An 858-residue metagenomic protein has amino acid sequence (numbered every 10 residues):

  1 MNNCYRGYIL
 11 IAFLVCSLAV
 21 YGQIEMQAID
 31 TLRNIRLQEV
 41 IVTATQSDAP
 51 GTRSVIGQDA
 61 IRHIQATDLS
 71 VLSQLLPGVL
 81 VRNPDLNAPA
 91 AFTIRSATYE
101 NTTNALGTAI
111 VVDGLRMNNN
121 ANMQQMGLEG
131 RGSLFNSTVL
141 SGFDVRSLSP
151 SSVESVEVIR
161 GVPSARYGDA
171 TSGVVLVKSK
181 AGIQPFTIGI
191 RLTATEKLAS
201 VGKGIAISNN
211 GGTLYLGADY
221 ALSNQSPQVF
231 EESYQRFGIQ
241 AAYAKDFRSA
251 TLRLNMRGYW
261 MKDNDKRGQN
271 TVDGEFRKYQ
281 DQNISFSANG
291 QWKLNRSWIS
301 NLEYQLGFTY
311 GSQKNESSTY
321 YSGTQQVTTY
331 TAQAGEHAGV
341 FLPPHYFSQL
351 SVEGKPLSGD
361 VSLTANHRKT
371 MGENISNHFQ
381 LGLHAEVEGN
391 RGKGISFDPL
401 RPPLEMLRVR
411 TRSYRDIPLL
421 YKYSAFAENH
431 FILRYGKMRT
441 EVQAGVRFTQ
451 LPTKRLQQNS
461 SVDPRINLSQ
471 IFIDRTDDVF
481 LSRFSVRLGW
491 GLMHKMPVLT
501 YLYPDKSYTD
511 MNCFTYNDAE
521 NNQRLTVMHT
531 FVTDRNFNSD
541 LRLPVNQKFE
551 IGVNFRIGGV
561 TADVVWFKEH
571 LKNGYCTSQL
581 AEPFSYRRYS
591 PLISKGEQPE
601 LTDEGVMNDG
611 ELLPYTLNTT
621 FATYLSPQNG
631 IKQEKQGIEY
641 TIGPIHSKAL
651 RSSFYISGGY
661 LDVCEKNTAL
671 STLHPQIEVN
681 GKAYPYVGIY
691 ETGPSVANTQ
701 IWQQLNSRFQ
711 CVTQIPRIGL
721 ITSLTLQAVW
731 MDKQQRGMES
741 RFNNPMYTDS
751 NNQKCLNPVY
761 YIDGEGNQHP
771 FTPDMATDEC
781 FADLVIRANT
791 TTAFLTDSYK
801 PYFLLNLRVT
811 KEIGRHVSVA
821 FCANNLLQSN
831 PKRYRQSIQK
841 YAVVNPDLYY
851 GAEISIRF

Functional and structural regions predicted by a protein language model:
Q23-R62: Short, acidic, small-residue-rich periplasmic hinge/interaction motif at the N-terminus of Gram-negative outer-membrane
L69-L72, A91-T93, V111-D113, G142-R146 (+2 more regions): N-terminal periplasmic accessory domains that precede and gate Gram-negative outer-membrane beta-barrel machines
Q74-L128: Extracytoplasmic beta-strand/coil segments of soluble accessory domains associated with Gram-negative outer-membrane
L115-I159: Short acidic/polar hinge/loop motifs at secondary-structure boundaries that mediate gating or recognition
T187-L222, V229-T309: Transmembrane beta-barrel wall of Gram-negative outer-membrane proteins
D246-W260, R277-Q457, D474: Face-selective signature of the C-terminal outer-membrane beta-barrel domain
Y435-K437, Y589-S740: Gram-negative outer-membrane beta-barrel transporters
L571-N573, A728-A788, Y799-Y802, T810-F858: C-terminal beta-signal and adjacent terminal beta-strands/loops of Gram-negative outer-membrane beta-barrel proteins
